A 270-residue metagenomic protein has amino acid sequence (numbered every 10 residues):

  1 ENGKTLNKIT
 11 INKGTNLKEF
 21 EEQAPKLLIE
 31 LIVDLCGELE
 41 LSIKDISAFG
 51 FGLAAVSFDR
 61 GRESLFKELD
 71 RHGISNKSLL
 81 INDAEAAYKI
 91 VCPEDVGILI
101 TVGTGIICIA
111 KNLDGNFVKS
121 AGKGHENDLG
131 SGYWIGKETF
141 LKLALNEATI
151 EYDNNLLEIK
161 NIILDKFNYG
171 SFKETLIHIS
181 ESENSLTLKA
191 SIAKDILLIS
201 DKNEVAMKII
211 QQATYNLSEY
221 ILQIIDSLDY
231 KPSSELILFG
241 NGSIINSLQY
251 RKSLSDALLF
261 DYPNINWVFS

Functional and structural regions predicted by a protein language model:
E1-I46, E68-R71, V91-I98, L141-S270: ATP-binding/phosphotransfer module of carbohydrate and carboxylate kinases, centering on a glycine-rich
V56-N154: Phosphate-binding/catalytic loop of phosphoryl-transfer enzymes
